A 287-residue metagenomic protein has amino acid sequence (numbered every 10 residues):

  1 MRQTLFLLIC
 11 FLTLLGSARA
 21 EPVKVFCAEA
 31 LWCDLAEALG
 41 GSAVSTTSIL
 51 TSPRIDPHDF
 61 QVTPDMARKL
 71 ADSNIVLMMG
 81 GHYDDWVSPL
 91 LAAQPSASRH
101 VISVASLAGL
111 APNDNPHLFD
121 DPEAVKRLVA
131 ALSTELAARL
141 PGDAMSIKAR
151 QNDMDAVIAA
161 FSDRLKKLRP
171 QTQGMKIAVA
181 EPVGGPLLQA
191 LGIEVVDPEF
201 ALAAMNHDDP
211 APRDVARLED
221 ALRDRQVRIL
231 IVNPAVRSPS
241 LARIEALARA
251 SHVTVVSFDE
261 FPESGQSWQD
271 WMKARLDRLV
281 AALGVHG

Functional and structural regions predicted by a protein language model:
L5-L15: Bacterial N-terminal signal peptides
G16-A20: Sec/Tat signal peptide C-region and signal peptidase I cleavage site
E21-G287: Extracytoplasmic metal-acquisition and chelation regions
